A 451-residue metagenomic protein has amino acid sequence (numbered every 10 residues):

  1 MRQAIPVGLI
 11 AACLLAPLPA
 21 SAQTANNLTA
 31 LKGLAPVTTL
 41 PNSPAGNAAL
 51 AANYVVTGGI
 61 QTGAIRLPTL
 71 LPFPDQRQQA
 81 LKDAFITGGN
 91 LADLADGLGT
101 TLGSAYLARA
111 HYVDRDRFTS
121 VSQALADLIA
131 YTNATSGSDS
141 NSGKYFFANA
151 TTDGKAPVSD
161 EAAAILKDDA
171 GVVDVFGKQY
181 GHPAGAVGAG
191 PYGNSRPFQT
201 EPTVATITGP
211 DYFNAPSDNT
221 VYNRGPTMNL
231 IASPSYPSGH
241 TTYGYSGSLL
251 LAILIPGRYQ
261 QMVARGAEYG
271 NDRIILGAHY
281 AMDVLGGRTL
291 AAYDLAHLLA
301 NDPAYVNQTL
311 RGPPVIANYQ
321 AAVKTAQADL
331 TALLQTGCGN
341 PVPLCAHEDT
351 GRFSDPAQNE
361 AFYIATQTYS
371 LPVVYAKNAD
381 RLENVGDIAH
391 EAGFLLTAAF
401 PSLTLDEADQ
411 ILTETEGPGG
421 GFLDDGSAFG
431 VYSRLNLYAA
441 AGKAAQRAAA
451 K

Functional and structural regions predicted by a protein language model:
M1-A4: Positively charged n-region of N-terminal signal peptides that target proteins for export
P6-V7, M228: Short, functionally important structural connectors and interaction interfaces within domains
V7-P17: Bacterial N-terminal signal peptides
L18-A22: Sec/Tat signal peptide C-region and signal peptidase I cleavage site
Q23-I275, R311-P314, N318, R352-S354 (+1 more regions): Hydrophobic alpha-helical bundle signature of multipass membrane enzymes
S235, A278-P341: Extended amphipathic alpha-helical segments with heptad-repeat/coiled-coil character used for oligomerization, fusion
A332-Y363: Extended ligand-binding clefts on enzyme/binding-domain cores
